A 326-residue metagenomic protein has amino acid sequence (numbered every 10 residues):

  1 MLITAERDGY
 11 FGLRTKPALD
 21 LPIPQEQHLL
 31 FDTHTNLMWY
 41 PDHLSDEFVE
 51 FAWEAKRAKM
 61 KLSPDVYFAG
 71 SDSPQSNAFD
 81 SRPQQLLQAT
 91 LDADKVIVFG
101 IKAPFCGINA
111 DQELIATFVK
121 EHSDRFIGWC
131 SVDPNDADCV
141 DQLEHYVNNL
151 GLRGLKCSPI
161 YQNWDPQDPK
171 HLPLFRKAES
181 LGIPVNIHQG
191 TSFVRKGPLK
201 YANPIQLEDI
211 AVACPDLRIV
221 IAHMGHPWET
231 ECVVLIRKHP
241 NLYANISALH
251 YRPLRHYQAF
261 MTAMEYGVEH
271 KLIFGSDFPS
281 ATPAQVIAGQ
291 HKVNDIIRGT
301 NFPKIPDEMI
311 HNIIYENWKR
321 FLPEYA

Functional and structural regions predicted by a protein language model:
M1-T33, D42-L87, E144-H145, V268-K271 (+1 more regions): Mid-to-C-terminal alpha-helical segments outside catalytic/metal-binding sites
R7, L13-R14, R153-G154, D165-F274: Catalytic pocket-lining loop regions of alpha/beta-barrel enzymes, especially the amidohydrolase/enolase/GH5 lineages
R7-G12, D92-Y201, L242: Active-site gating/metal-coordination segments in enzymes
L29-Y40, V185-G190, I221: Histidine-centered catalytic micro-motifs
H34, I115, Y146, L155 (+7 more regions): Conserved, mostly hydrophobic/aromatic
M38-P41, A103-C106, P134-D138, T191-R195 (+3 more regions): Active-site environment of divalent metal-dependent phosphoester hydrolases
P41-E47, N109-D111, D141-Q142, G197-L199 (+4 more regions): Short aromatic-enriched loop/helix-cap "lid" or pocket-rim segments at secondary-structure transitions that line
N77-Q85, A110-A116, C139-Q142, P204-L207 (+2 more regions): Alpha-helical scaffolding within the catalytic cores of extracellular/periplasmic polymer-degrading hydrolases
